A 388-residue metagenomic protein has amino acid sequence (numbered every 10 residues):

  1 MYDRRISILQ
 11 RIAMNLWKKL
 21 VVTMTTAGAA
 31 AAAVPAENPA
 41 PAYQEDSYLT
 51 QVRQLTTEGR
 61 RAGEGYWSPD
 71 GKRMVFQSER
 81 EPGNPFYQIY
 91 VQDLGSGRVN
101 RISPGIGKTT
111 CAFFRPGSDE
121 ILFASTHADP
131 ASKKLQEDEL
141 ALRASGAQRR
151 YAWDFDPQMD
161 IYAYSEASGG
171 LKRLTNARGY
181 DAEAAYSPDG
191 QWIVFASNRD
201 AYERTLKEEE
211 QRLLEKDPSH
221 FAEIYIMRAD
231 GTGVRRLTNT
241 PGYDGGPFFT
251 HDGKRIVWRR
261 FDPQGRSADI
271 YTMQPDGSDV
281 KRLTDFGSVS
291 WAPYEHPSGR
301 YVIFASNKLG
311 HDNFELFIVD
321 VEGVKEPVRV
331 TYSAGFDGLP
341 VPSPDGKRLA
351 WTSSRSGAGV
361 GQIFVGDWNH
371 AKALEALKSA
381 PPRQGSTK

Functional and structural regions predicted by a protein language model:
A40, Q51-P85: Beta-strand-rich domains and repeat architectures in extracellular enzymes and scaffolds, especially beta-propellers
A40-R60, Q92-K108, Y164-G179, M227-Y243 (+3 more regions): Multi-bladed beta-propeller domains
P69-D70, P116-G117, P188-D189, H251-D252 (+2 more regions): Residue-level detector of Asp-centered blade-edge/turn motifs that repeat once per structural unit in beta-propeller
R73-Q77, E120-S125, W192-A196, R255-R259 (+2 more regions): Residue position within the beta-strands of beta-propeller blades
G83, A124-D156, A196-S219, F261 (+2 more regions): Short, conserved, GDST-rich strand-edge loop motifs in beta-rich repeat architectures
F86-Q88, Q158-D160, S219-E223, S267-D269 (+2 more regions): A detector of repeated loop/turn-to-beta-strand junctions in beta-rich toroidal repeat architectures
F86-S125: Blade-loop segments of beta-propeller domains
